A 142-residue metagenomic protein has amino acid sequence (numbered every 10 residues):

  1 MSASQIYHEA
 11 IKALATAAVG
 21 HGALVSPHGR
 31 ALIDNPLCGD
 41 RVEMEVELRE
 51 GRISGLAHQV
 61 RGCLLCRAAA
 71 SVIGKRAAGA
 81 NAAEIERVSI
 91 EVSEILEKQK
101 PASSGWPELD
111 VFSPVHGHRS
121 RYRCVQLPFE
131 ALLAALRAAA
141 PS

Functional and structural regions predicted by a protein language model:
M1-G20, A80-S142: C-terminal binding/interaction regions
L14-V60: Structured beta-strand/loop patches that form or line metal/cofactor-binding pockets in enzymes
C38, C63, C124: Functionally engaged cysteine thiol sites
V60-A69: Short, thiol/selenol-centered motifs that function as redox-active sites or metal-ligating centers
A69-N81: Alpha-helical support elements that line or immediately flank enzyme active sites and cofactor-binding pockets
